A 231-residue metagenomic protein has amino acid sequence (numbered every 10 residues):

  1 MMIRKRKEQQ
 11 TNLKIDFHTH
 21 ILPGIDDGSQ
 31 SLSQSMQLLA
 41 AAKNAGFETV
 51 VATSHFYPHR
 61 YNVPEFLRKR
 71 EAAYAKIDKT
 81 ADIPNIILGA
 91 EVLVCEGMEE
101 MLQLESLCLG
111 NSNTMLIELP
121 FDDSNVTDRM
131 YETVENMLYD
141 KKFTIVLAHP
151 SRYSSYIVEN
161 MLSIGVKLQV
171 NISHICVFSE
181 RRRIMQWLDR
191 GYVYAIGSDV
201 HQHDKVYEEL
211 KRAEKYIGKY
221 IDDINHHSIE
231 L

Functional and structural regions predicted by a protein language model:
M1-I83: An N-terminally biased module of ancient metal coordination in phosphate/nucleic-acid-related enzymes
M2-K5, R212-L231: Mid-to-C-terminal alpha-helical segments outside catalytic/metal-binding sites
H18, S54, I86, H149 (+1 more regions): Divalent metal-coordination and catalytic microenvironments
K43, L138-Y139, L188-D189: Non-catalytic positions within long, well-ordered alpha-helices that form the structural scaffold/packing of enzyme
E48-T49, F143, Y194: Short acidic/polar active-site loop segments enriched in Thr and Asp
V63-I164, Q169: Extended substrate/RNA-proximal surfaces in nucleic-acid metabolism proteins
V193-E208: Short acidic/histidine-rich active-site segments
